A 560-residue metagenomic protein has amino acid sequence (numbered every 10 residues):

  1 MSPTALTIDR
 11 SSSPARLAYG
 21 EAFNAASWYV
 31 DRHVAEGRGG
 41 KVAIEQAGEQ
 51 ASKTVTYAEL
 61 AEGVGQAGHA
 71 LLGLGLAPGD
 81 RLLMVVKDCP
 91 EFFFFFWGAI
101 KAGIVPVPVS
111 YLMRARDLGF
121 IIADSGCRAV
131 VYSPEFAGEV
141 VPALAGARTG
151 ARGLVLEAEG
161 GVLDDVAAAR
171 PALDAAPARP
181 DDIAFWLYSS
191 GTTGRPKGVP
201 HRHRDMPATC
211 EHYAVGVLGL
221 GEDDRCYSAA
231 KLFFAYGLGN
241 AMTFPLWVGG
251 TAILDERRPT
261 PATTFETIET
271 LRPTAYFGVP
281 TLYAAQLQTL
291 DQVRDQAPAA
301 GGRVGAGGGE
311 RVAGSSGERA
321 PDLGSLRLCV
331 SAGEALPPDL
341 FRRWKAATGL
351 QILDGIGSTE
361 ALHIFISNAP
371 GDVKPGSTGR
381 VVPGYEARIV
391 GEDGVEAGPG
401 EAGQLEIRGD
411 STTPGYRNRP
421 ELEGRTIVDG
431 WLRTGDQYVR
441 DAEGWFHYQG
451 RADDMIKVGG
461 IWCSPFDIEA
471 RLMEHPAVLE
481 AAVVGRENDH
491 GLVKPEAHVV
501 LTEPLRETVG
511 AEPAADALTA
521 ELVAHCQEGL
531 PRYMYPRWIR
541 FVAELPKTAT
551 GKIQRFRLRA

Functional and structural regions predicted by a protein language model:
G40-V42, A169-Y188, R195, G219-R225: Conserved pre-ATP/AMP-binding loop-to-beta segment of ANL
E49-K53, A129, E135-D181, R195-P196 (+3 more regions): ANL superfamily adenylate-forming
A61-H69, P180, F185, V199-E222 (+3 more regions): Conserved structural elements of the adenylate-forming
A70-R116, W462: Conserved AMP-binding/adenylate-forming
M113, V130-Y132, G357, G409 (+6 more regions): AMP-binding/adenylate-forming catalytic core of the ANL superfamily
P207-R225, A235-A275, A284-G301, G305-A306 (+2 more regions): Conserved AMP-binding/adenylation subdomain of ANL enzymes
G250, P273-F277, T289-K374, E386: Gly/Ser/Thr-rich phosphate-binding loop
R380-G384, D393-T426, I461-C463: Conserved ATP/PPi-binding loop(s) of AMP-dependent carboxylate-activating enzymes
